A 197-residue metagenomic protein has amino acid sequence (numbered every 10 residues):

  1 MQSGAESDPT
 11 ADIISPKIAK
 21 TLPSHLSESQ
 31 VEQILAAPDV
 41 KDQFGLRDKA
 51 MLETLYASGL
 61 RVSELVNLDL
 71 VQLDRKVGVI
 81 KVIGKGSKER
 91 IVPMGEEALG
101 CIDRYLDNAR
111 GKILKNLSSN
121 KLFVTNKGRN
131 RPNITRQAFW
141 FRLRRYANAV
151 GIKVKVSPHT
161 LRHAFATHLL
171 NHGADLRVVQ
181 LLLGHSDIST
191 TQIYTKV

Functional and structural regions predicted by a protein language model:
M1-V197: Conserved catalytic core of the tyrosine transesterase superfamily
